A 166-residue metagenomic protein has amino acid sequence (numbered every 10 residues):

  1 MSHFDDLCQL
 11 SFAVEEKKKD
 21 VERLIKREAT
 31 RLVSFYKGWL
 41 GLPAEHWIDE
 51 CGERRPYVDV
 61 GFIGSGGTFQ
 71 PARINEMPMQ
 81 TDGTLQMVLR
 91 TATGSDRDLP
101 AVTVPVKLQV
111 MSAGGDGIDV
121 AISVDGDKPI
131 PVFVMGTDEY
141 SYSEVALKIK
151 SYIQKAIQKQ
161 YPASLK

Functional and structural regions predicted by a protein language model:
M1-I63: Charge-rich, low-complexity N-terminal segments
D5-D6, D20, D49, D59 (+5 more regions): Acidic-enriched, low-complexity/disordered segments with a strong bias for Aspartate over Glutamate
C8-E15, L40, T93, I153 (+3 more regions): Generic secondary-structure transition motif, activating predominantly at the C-termini of alpha-helices
E15, K19-R27, N75, V132-E139 (+1 more regions): Short, charged/polar micro-motifs that form catalytic or ligand-binding hotspots
E50-V110: Amphipathic, interaction-prone secondary-structure segments
Q109-K166: Glycine-rich, aromatic-bearing surface loops/beta-hairpins
